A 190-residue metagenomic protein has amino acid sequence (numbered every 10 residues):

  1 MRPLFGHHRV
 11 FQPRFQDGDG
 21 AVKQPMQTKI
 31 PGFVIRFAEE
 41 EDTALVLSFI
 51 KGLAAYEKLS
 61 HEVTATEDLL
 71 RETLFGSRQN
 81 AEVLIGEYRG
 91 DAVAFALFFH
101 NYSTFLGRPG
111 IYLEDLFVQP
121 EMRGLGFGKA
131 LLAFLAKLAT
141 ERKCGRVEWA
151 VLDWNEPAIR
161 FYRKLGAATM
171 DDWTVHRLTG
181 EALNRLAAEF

Functional and structural regions predicted by a protein language model:
V34-S48: A short beta-loop-alpha structural element at the N-terminal edge of CoA-dependent acyl/N-acetyltransferase catalytic
L47-T73: Conserved GNAT-fold acetyl-CoA-binding loop/helix
E72-I85, Y112: A short helix-loop-beta-strand connector motif used in the catalytic cores of GNAT acetyltransferases and, in some
I85, D91-F99: Conserved beta-strand in the GNAT
G86, G124-K129: Glycine-rich acyl-CoA binding loop
L116-R123: A short, internal acetyl-CoA/4′-phosphopantetheine-binding micro-motif in the GNAT/acyltransferase core
K129, A133, E141, D153-D172 (+2 more regions): Conserved active-site alpha-helix within GNAT-family acetyltransferase domains
T140-A150: Conserved GNAT acetyl-CoA-binding A-motif
